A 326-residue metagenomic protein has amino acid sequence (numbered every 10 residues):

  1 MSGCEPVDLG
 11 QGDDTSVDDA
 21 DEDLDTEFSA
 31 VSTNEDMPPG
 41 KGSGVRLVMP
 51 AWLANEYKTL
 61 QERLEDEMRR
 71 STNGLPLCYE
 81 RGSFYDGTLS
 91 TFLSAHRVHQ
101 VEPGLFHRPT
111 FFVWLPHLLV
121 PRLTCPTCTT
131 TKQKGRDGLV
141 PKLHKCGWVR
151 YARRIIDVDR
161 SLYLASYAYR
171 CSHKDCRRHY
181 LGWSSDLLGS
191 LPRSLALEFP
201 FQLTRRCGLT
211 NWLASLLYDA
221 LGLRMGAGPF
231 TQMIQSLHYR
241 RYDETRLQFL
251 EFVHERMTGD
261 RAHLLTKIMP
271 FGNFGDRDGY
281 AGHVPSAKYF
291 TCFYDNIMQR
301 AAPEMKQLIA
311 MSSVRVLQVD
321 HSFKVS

Functional and structural regions predicted by a protein language model:
S2-T124: N-terminal alpha-helical interaction blocks
L105-F106, R150-R153, R315-F323: Short Pro/Gly-enriched beta-strand edge/turn motifs at strand-loop
P109-F111, R154-D157, R300-E304: Short alpha-helical segments and helix-capping/turn motifs at coil-helix boundaries
P121-T124, R160, A165-Y167, S313-L317: Core residues of folded domains in eukaryotic genome-function proteins
R122-T130, C171-K174: Short cysteine-rich clusters marking metal-coordination/redox-active sites
T129, D175, H321-V325: Short, flexible loop/turn elements at secondary-structure junctions
G135-I268: DNA- and nucleic-acid-binding/regulatory domain cores of transcription factors and nucleic-acid enzymes
F249-E251, E255-S326: Structured nucleic-acid-interacting core domains from mobile-element enzymes and related host factors, especially RNase
